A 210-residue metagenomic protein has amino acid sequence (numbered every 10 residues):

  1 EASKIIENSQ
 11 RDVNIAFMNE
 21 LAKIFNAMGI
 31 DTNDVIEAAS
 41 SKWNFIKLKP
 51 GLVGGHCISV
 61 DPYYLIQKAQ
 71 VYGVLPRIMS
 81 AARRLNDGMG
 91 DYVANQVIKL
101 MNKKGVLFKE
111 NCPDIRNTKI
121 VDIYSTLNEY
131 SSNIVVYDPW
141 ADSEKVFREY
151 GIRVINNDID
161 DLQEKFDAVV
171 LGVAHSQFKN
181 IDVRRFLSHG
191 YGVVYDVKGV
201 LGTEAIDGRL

Functional and structural regions predicted by a protein language model:
E1-L210: Structural/interface elements that position substrates and couple domains in central-metabolism enzymes
